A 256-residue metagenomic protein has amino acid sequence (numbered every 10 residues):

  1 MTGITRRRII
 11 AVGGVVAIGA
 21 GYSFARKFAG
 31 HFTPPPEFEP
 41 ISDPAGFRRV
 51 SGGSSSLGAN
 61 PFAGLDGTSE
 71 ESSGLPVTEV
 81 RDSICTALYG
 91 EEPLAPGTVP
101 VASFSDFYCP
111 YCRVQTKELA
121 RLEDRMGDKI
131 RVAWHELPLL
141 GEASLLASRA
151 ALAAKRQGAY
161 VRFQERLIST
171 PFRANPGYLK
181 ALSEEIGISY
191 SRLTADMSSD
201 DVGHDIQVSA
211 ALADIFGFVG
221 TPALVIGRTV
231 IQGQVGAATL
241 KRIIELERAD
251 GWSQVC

Functional and structural regions predicted by a protein language model:
T2-S42, E184-C256: C-terminal cap of thioredoxin/glutaredoxin-like
R8-L139, Q207-A210, Q254-C256: Extracytoplasmic thiol/disulfide redox context detector
I84, R166, V230: Conserved beta-strand positions that form and line the central face of beta-propeller blades
T98, A147, G220-T221: A structure-centric signal for secondary-structure junctions around beta-strands
A102, A150-A153, S169, S183 (+3 more regions): Short, flexible active-site loop motifs that bind/organize anionic cofactors or intermediates
F107-P110, L137-E142, T170-R173, S199-V202 (+2 more regions): Solvent-exposed loop/turn segments at secondary-structure junctions within structured extracellular/periplasmic domains
Q115-E118, L146-A150, A159, F163 (+5 more regions): Stable alpha-helical elements in mature extracytoplasmic
E123-S183: Structural microenvironment flanking redox-active thiols in thiol-disulfide oxidoreductases
